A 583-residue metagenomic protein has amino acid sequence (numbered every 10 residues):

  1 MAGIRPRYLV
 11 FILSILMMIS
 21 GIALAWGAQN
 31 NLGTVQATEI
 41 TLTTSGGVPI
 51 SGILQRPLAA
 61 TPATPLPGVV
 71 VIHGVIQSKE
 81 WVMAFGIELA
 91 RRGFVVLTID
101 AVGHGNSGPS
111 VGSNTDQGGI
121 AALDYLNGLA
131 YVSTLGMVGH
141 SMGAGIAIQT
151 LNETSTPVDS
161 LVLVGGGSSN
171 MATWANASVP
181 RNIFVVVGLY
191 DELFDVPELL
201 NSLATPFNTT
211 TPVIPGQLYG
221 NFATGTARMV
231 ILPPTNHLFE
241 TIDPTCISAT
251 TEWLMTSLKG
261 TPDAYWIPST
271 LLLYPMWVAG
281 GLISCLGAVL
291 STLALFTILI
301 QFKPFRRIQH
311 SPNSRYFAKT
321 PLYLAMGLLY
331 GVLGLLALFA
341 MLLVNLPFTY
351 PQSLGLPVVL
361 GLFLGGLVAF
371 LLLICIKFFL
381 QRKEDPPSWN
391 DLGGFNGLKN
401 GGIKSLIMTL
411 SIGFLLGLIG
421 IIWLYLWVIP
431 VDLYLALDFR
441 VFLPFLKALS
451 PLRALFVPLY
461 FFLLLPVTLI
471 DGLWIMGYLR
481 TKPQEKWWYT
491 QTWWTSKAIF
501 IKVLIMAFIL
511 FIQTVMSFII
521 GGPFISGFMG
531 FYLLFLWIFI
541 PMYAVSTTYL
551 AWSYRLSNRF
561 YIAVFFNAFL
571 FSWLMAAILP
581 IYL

Functional and structural regions predicted by a protein language model:
A2-T43, S51-I53: An N-terminal hydrophobic leader/cap segment in hydrolases
Y8-M17, S284-A288, L364-G365: Hydrophobic H-region at the start of alpha-helical membrane spans
L16-S20, L286-L293, L469, Y543: Alpha-helical transmembrane segments
G21-A25, L293-T297, G334-M341: Alpha-helical transmembrane segments of multi-pass membrane proteins
L32-L272: Soluble extramembrane regions of membrane proteins in the secretory/endomembrane system
T241-M255, G281-T297: P-loop NTPase catalytic cores that bind/hydrolyze ATP
P262-T292, I300-L324: Cytosolic-side membrane-insertion boundary helix
A325-L583: Alpha-helical transmembrane segments of integral membrane proteins
